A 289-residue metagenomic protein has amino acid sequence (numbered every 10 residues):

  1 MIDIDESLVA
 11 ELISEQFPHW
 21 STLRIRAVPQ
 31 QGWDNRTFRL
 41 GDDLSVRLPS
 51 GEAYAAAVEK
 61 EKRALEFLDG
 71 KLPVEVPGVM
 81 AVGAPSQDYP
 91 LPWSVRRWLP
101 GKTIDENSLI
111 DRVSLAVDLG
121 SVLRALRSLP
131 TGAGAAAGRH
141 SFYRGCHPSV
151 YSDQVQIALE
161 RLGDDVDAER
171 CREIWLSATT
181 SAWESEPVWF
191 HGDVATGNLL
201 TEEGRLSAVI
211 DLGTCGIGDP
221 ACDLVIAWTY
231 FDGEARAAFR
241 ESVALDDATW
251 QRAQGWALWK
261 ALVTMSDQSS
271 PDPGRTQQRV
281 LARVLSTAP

Functional and structural regions predicted by a protein language model:
M1-H19: Juxta-kinase regulatory segment immediately upstream of eukaryotic protein kinase catalytic domains
I2, T22-S149, E160-V166, E184: ATP-binding pocket architecture of kinase catalytic cores
E6-A10, K62, G233, A237: Short, surface-exposed alpha-helical segments at coil->helix boundaries
R26, W33, I104, V117 (+2 more regions): Helix-rich C-terminal or lid/interface subdomains of diverse kinases
W33-L40, V46, V79, W175-L224: Active-site acidic catalytic loop and adjacent metal/ATP-binding pocket of ATP-dependent phosphoryl transfer enzymes
G138-W183, S242, A248-R252, Q278 (+1 more regions): Helical cap/lid subdomains and adjacent loops of hydrolase enzymes that gate the active-site channel and determine
